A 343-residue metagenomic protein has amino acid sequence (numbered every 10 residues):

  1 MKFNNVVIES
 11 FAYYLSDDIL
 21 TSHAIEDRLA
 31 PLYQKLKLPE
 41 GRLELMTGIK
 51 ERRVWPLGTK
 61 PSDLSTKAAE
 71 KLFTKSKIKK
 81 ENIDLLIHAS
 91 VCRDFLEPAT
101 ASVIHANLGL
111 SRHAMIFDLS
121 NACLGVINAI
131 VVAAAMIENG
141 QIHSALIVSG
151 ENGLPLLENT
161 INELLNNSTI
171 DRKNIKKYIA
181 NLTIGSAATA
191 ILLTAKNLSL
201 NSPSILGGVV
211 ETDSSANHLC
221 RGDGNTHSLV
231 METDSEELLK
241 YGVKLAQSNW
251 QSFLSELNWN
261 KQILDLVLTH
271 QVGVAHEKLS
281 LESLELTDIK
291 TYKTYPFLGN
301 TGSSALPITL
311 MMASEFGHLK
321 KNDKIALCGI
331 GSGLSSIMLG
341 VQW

Functional and structural regions predicted by a protein language model:
M1-L57, S168-K240, I330, Q342-W343: Condensing-enzyme catalytic core mediating Claisen C-C bond formation in acyl metabolism
I8, L57-F117, E256, N260-E277: Conserved beta-ketoacyl condensing-enzyme motif
E9, A89, S120, A145-E151 (+2 more regions): Short beta-strand segments
I25, A30-P31, T100-S111, A134-N139 (+4 more regions): A glycine- and small-aliphatic-rich helix-loop capping segment at beta-alpha/alpha-beta transitions that lines
I49-K50, N82-I87, N107-L119, T169-K176 (+1 more regions): Glycine/charged-rich beta-loop-alpha catalytic/anionic-binding loops adjacent to active sites
S62, T66-A69, C92-D94, S111 (+3 more regions): Claisen-condensing/thiolase-fold acyl-transfer catalytic domains that form or cleave C-C bonds in fatty acid
Q141-I161, D213-L219: Acyl-CoA/ACP chain-elongation machinery
